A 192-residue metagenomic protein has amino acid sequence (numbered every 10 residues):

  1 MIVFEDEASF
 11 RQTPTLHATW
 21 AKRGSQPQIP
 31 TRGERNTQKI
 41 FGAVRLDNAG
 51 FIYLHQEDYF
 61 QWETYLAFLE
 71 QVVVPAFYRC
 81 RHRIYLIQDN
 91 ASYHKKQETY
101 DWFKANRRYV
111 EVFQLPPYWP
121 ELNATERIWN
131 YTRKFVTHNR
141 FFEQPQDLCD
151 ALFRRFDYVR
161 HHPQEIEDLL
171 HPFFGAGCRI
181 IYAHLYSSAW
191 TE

Functional and structural regions predicted by a protein language model:
M1-Q71, F174-W190: Extended, low-complexity cationic-aromatic segments
I2, T125-E192: C-terminal anion-handling pockets and recognition modules
V3-E5, I84-N90, F113-P116: Short beta-strand segments
F4-D6, G42, L69, D89 (+3 more regions): Mobile genetic element proteins and their domesticated derivatives, centered on retroelements and DNA transposons
Q26-E34, K104-A124, F141: RNase H-like polynucleotidyl transferase catalytic core
Y65-Y85: Short, basic/hydrophobic alpha-helical segments
R81-K95, N123: Acidic/histidine-rich, metal-coordinating catalytic segments
Q97-D101: Distinct, well-ordered alpha-helical segments
